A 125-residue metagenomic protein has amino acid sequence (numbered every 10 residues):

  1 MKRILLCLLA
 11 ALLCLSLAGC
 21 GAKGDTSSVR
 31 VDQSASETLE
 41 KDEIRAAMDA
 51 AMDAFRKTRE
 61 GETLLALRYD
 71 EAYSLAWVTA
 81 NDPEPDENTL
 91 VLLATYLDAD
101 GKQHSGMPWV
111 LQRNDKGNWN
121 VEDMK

Functional and structural regions predicted by a protein language model:
M1-A18: Sec-dependent bacterial lipoprotein signal peptides
L5, G19-H104: Flexible low-complexity loop/turn motifs enriched in small/helix-breaking residues
L12, L93-T95, V110: Exposed boundary/loop context
G106-K125: Short beta-strand edge/turn micro-motifs at domain boundaries
